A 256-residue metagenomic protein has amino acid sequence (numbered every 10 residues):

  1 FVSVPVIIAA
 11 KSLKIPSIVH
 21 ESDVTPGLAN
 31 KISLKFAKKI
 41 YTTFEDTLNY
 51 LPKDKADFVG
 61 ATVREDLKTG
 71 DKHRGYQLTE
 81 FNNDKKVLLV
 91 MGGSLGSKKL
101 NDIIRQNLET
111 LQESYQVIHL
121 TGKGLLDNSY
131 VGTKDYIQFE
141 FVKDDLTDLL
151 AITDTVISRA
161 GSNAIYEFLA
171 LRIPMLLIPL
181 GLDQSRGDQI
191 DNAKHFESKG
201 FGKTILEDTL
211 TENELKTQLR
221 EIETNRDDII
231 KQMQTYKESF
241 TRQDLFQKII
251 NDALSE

Functional and structural regions predicted by a protein language model:
F1-L13: An aromatic- and histidine-rich active-site surface loop
K11-Y76, F81: Active-site-proximal region of nucleotide-activated glycan assembly enzymes, centered on histidine/acidic-rich loops
R74, F81-T155, I190-K194, I205-N213: Donor-nucleotide binding loops and adjacent catalytic segments primarily of GT-B fold Leloir glycosyltransferases
F139, A151-Y166, I173-P174: Acidic donor-binding loop of glycosyltransferase active sites
S158, P174-R186: Short hydrophobic beta-strand element within catalytic cores of glycosyltransferases and related nucleotide-activated
K199-D227: C-terminal "capping" alpha-helix adjacent to the active site of nucleotide-linked donor transferases in cell-envelope
E221, S239-E256: C-terminal alpha-helical cap of glycosyltransferases
D227-S239: A short, well-ordered alpha-helix in the C-terminal region of glycosyltransferases
